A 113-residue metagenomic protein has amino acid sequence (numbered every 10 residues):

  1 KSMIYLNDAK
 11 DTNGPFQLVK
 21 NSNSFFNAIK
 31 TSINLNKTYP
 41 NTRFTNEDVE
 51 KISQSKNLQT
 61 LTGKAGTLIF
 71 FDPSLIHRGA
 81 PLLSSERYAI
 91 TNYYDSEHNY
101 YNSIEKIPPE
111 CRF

Functional and structural regions predicted by a protein language model:
K1-D11, T62-A65, F70, Y93-E97: Short, conserved beta-strand element in jelly-roll/cupin
K1-D8, R43-S53, E105-F113: Short, surface-exposed, charge-dense and proline/glycine-enriched linear segments
L6, P40, T45, A89 (+1 more regions): Compositionally biased, intrinsically disordered low-complexity regions enriched in proline and serine
D11-L75: Double-stranded beta-helix
N34, L68-F70, S74-F113: Non-heme Fe(II)/2-oxoglutarate
